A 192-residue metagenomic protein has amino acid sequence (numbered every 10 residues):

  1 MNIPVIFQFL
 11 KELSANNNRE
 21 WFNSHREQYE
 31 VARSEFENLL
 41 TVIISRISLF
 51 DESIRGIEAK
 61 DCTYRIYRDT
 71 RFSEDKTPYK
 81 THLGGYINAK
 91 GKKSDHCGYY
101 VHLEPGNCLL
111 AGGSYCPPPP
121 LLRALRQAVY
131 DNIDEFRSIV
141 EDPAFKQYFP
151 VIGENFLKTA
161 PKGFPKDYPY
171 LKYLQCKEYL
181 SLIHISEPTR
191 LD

Functional and structural regions predicted by a protein language model:
M1-F7, K172-Y173: Acidic, low-complexity proline/glycine-rich segments
V5, A15-F50: Contiguous, amphipathic alpha-helical segments that mediate oligomerization or scaffolding in large protein assemblies
F50-S94: Hydrophobic/aromatic-rich structural module bridging two neighboring secondary-structure elements via a short loop
G106-L157: Compact, glycine/acidic-enriched structural inserts
K158-L171: Aromatic/basic-lined ligand-recognition segments that form π-stacking hydrophobic pockets flanked by Lys/Arg to engage
P169-I183: Short glycine/proline-rich, acidic loop/turn segments that cap or connect secondary-structure elements
I183-D192: Single conserved hydrophobic/aromatic residue that forms the stacking wall/gate of nucleotide- or nucleobase-binding
